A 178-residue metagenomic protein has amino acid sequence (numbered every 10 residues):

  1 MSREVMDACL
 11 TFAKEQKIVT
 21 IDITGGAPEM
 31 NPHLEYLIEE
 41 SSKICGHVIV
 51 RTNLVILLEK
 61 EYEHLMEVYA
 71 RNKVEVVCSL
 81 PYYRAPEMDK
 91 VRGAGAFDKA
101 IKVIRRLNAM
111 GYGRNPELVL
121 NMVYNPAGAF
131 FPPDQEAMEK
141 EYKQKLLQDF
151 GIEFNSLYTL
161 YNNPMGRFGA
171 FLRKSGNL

Functional and structural regions predicted by a protein language model:
M1, Q16-N31, S42-E61, Y69-R105 (+1 more regions): Core AdoMet radical
M1-E4, A8-E15: Glycine/alanine-rich phosphate-binding loops at beta-alpha junctions
A8-T11, H33-K43, H64-E67, K99-K102 (+2 more regions): Alpha-helical scaffolding segments of alpha/beta enzyme cores, especially the outer helices of TIM-barrel or partial
C9-L10, I38, V74-V77, R114-N115: Short hydrophobic/aromatic-rich motifs at helix boundaries and adjacent loops
A70, V77, P81-L178: Radical SAM enzyme [4Fe-4S]-AdoMet core and its adjacent flexible, acidic and glycine-rich loops/tails across
